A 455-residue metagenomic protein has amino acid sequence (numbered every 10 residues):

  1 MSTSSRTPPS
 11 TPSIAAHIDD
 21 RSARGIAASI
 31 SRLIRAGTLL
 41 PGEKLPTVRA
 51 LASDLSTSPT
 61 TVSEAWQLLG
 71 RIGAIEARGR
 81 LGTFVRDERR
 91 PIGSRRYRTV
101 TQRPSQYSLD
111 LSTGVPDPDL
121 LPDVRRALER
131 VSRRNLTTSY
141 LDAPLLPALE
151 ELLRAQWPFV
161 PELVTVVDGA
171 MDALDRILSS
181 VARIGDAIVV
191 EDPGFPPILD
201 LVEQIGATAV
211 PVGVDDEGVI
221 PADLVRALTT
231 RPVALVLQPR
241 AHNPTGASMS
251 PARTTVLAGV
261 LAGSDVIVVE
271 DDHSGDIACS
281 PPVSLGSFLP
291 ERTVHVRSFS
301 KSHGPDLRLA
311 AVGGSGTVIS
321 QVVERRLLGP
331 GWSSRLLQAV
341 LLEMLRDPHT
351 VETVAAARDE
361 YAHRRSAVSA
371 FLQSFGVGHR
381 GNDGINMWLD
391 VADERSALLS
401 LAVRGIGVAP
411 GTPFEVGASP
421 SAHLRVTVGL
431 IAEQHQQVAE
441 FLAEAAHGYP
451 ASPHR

Functional and structural regions predicted by a protein language model:
M1-R130, L327-S333, L345, A355-H363 (+7 more regions): N-terminal basic, amphipathic alpha-helical segments
E76-R78, H379, V408: Short beta-strand "wing" residues that participate in macromolecule-binding interfaces
L136-S264, D276-V294, A451-H454: Conserved core of the PLP fold type I
H295-R358: Conserved core segment of the aminotransferase class I/II
G313, W388-D390, T427-G429: Short hydrophobic/aromatic beta-strand micro-patches that form the beta-sheet surface supporting nucleotide- or nucleic
R358-S369, G376-V391: Conserved glycine-rich beta-strand-loop-beta hairpin in the small C-terminal domain of fold type I
